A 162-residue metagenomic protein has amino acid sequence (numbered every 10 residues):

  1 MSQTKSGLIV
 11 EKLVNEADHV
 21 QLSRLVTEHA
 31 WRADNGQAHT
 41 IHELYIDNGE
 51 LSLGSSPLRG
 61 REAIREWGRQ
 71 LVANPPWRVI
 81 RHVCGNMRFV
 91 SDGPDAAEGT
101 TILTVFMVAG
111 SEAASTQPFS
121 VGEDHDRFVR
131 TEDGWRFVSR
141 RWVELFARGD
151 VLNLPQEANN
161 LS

Functional and structural regions predicted by a protein language model:
M1-W31, N35, H39, E43: Short, low-complexity N-terminal intrinsically disordered segments enriched in polar/charged residues
S2, E98, V121-L152: Short beta-strand edge/turn micro-motifs at domain boundaries
A38-T104: A solvent-exposed, acidic/Ser-Thr-rich amphipathic alpha-helical stretch
R88, G122, E157-N160: Extended, composition-driven regions rather than compact fold-specific motifs
V105-A109: Beta-strand elements of well-folded, non-transmembrane domains
G110-A114: Flexible, membrane-facing loop/turn or short amphipathic-helix motifs that contact lipid bilayers or gate lipid-binding
T116-P118: Replace "Gram-negative outer membrane beta-barrel proteins" with "bacterial and organellar outer membrane beta-barrel
R148-S162: Acidic/histidine-enriched, glycine/proline-rich intrinsically disordered or flexible terminal extensions
